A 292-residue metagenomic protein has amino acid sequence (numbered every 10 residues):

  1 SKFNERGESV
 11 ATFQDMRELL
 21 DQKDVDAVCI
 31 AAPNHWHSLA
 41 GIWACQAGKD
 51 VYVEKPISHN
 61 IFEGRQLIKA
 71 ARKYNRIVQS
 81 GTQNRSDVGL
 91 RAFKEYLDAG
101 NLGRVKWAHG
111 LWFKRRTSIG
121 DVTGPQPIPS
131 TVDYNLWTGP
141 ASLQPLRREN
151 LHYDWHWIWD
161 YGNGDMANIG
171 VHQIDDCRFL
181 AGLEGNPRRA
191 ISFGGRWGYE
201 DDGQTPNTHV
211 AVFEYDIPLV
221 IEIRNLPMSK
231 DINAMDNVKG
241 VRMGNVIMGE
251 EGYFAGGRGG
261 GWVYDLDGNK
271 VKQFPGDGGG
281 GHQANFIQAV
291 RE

Functional and structural regions predicted by a protein language model:
S1-D50, H59-I77: N-terminal glycine-/serine-/threonine-rich beta1-alpha1-beta2 phosphate-ribose binding loop of Rossmann-like
S1-G7, N84-D87, C177: N-terminal Rossmann-like dinucleotide-binding module
R6-E8, D24, N101-R104, N186: Short loop/turn motifs at secondary-structure junctions
D15-E18, W36-L39, W43, F62-Q66 (+7 more regions): Extracytoplasmic/secreted proteins, especially bacterial periplasmic and envelope-associated proteins
D15-M16, A31-A32, P56, G81-Q83 (+4 more regions): Active-site-proximal beta-strand/loop segments in catalytic clefts of secreted hydrolases
Q22-K23, D87, E184: Acidic-histidine catalytic/liganding microenvironments
D50, I57-L136: A contiguous active-site-proximal alpha/beta segment in oxidoreductase catalytic domains
R91-A92, R104-G110, R115-E292: Contiguous beta-strand/loop segments that form the cofactor/metal-binding neighborhood of enzyme cores
